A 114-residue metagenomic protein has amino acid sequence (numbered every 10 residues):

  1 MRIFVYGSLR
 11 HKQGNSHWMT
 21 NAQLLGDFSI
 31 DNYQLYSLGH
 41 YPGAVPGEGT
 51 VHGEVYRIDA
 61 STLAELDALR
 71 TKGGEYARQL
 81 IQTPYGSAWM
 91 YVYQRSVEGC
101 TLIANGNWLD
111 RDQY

Functional and structural regions predicted by a protein language model:
M1-Y114: Glycine-aromatic micro-motifs
